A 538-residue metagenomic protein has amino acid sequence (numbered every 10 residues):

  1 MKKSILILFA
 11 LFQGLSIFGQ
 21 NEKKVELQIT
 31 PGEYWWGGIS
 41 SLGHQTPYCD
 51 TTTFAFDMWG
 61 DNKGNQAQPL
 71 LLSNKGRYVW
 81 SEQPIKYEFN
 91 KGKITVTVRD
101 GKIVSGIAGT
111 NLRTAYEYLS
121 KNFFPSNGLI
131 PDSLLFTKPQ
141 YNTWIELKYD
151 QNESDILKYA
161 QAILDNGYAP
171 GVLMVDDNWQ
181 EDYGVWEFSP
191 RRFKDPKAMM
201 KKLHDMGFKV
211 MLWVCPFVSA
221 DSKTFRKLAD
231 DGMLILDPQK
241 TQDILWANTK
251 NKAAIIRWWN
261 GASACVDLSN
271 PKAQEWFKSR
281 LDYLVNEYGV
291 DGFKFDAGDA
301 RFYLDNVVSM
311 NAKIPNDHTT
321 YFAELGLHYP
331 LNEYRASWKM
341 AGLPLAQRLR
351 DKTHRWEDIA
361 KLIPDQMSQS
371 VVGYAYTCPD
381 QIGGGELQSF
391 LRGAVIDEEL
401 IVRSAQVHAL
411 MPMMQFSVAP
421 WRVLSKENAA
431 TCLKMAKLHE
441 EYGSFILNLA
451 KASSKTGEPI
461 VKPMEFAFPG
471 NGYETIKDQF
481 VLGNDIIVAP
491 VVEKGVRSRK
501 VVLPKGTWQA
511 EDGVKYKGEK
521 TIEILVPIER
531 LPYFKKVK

Functional and structural regions predicted by a protein language model:
M1-N21: Bacterial Sec-dependent N-terminal signal peptides
N21-K535: Catalytic-domain carbohydrate-binding cleft regions of carbohydrate-active enzymes
